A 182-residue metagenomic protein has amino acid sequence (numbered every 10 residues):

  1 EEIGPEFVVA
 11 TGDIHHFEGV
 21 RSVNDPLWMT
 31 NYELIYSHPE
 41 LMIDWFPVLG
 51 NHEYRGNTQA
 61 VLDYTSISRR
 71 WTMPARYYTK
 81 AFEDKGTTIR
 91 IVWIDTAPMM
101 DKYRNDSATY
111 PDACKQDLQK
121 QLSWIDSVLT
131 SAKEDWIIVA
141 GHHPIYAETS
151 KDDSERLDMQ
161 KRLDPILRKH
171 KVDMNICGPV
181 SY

Functional and structural regions predicted by a protein language model:
E1-E2, S181: Proteins with a high burden of low-complexity, intrinsically disordered sequence enriched in S/T/G/P/A and R, requiring
E2-V9: Catalytic domains of carbohydrate-active enzymes, especially glycoside hydrolases
F7, H16-I137, S150-M174, V180-Y182: Extended active-site neighborhood of metal-dependent phosphoesterases/phosphodiesterases
T11-D13: Active-site rim/loop-helix segments in enzyme catalytic domains that contact anionic ligands
Y146: ATP-dependent adenylate-handling ligase core
